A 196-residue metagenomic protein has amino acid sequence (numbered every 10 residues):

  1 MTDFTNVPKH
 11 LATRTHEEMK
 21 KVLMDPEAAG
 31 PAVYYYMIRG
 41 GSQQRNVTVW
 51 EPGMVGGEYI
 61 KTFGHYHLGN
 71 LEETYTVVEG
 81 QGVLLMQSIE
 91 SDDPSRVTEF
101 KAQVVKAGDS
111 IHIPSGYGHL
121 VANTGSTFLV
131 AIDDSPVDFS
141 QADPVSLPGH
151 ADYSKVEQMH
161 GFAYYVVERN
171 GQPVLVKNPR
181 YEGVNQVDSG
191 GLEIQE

Functional and structural regions predicted by a protein language model:
M1-V104, T124-E196: Active-site region of the double-stranded beta-helix
V104-S126: Conserved metal-binding segment of the jelly-roll/cupin
